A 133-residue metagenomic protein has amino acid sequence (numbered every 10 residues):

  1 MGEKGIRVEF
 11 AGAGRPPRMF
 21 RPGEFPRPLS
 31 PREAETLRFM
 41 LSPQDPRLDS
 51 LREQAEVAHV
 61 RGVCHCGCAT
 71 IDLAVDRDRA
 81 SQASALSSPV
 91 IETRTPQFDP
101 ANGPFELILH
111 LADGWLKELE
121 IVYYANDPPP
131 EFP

Functional and structural regions predicted by a protein language model:
G2-R94, P130-P133: N-terminal domain-onset segments
F98-P133: Short, compact, well-ordered microdomains
